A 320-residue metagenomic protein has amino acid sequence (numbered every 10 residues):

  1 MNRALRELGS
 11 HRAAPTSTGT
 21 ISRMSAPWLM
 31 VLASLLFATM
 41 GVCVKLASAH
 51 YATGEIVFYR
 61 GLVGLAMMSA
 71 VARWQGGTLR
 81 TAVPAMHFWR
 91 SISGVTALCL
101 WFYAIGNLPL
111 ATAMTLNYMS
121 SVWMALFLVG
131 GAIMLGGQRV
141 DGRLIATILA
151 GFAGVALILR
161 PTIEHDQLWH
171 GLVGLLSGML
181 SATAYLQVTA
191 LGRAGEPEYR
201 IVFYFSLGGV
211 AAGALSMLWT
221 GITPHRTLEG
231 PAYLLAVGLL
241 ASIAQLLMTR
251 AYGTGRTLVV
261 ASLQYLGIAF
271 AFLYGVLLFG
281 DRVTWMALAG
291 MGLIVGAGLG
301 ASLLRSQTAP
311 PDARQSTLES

Functional and structural regions predicted by a protein language model:
N2-L8, A26, Y51-T96, M124-F127 (+2 more regions): Transmembrane alpha-helices of multi-pass small-molecule transport proteins
N2-R12, L135, L263-S320: C-terminal-most transmembrane helix of multi-pass membrane proteins
I21, L35-V63, T183-G208: Juxtamembrane helix-loop-helix junctions in multi-pass membrane proteins
M24-A33, R73-F102, W169-S177, M217 (+2 more regions): Loop-to-transmembrane-helix transition segments
M30-V31, A82-S93, R139-G151, H170-L175 (+2 more regions): Cytoplasmic-side transmembrane-helix entry/capping segments in multi-pass membrane proteins
E55-V63, Y103-G136, T257-Y274: Specific alpha-helical transmembrane segments that line the substrate/conduction pathway and gating interfaces
M68, T162-G221, S316-S320: Transmembrane alpha-helical segments that form core, pore/gating elements of small-molecule transporters/exporters
L126, V140-R160, M286-R305: Hydrophobic transmembrane alpha-helices of multi-pass small-molecule transport proteins
